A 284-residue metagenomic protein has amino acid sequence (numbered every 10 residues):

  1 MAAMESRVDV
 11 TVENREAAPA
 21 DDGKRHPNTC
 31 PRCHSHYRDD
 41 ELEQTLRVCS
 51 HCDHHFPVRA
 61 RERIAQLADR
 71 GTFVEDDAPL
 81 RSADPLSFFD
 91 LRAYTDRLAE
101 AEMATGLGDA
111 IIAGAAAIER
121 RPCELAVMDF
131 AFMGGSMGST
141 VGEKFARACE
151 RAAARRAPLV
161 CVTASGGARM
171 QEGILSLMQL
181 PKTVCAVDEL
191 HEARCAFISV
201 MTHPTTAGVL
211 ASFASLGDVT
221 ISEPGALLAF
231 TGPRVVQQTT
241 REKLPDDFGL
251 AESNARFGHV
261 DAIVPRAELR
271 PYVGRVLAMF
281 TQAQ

Functional and structural regions predicted by a protein language model:
M1-L107, A115-I118, V276-Q284: Intrinsically disordered, low-complexity segments enriched in small/flexible residues
H26-T29, V48, A60, V141-A148 (+5 more regions): General structural feature for long, well-ordered alpha-helical segments within catalytic domains of soluble enzymes
R32-H34, A131, G166: Short hinge/gating elements
D40, M128, V162, V200-M201: Structural motif
A104-A110, G135-E150: Glycine-rich anion/phosphate-binding loops
A116-M128, K144-A168: A structural preference for short, pocket-lining loop segments at secondary-structure junctions
A131-T140, E172-L175: Flexible beta-alpha connector loops of hexameric P-loop NTPases
T163-Q284: Conserved catalytic cores of soluble enzyme domains, especially glycine-rich substrate-binding beta-alpha loops
